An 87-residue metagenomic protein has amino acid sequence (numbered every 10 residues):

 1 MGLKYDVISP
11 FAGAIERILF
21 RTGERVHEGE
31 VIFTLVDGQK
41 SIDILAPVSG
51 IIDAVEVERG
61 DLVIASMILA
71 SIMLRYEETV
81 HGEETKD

Functional and structural regions predicted by a protein language model:
M1-A12, T34-P47, L74, E78: Short beta-strand-turn/beta-hairpin segments enriched in glycine/proline and small hydrophobics that form edge-strand
P10, E16-E24, A54-E58: Short histidine-centered loop motifs in beta-beta connectors
T22, Q39, R59, A70 (+1 more regions): Residue-level detector of flexible, active-site-proximal loop/helix-junction positions within diverse enzyme catalytic
G23-I32, G60-L69: A structural signal for short beta-strand/turn segments enriched in small hydrophobics and glycine
D43-V55, E78-D87: Short, compositionally biased
L62-D87: Glycine- and charge-enriched low-complexity intrinsically disordered segments
